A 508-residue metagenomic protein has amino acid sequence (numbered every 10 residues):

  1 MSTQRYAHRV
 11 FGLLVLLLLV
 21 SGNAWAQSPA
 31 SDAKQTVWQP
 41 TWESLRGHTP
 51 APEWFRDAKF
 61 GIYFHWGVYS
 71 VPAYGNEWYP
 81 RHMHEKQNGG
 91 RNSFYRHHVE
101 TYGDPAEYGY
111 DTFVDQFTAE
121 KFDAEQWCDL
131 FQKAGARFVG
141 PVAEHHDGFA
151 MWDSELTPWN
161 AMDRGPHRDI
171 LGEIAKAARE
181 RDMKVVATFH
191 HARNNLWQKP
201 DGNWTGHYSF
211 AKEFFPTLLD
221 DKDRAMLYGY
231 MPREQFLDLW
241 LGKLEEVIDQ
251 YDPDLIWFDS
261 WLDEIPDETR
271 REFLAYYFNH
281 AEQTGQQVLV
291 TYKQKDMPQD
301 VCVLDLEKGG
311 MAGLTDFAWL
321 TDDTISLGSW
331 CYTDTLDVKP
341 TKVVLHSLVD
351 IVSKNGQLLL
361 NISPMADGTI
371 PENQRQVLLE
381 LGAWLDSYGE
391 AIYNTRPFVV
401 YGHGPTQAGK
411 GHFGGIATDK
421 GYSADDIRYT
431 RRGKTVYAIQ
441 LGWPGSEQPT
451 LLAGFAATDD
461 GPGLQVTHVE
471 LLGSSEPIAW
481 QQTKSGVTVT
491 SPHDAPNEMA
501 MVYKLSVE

Functional and structural regions predicted by a protein language model:
M1-S2, Y79: Short linear, low-complexity motifs centered on an aromatic residue
S2-G12: Bacterial N-terminal signal peptides that target proteins for export
T3, G22, P29-D32: Compositionally biased regions
V10-G22: Bacterial N-terminal signal peptides
Q27-E508: Mature catalytic domains of secreted/periplasmic carbohydrate-active enzymes
